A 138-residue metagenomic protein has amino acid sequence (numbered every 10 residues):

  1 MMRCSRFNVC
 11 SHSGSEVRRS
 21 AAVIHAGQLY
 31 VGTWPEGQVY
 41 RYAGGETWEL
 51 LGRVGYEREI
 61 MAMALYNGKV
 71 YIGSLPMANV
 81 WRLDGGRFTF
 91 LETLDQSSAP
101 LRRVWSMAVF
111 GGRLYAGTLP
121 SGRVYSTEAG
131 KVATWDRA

Functional and structural regions predicted by a protein language model:
M1-S20, I24-Q28, W34-M61, L65-K69 (+3 more regions): Trp- and S/T/G-rich repeat-edge/linker motifs of beta-rich repeat architectures
